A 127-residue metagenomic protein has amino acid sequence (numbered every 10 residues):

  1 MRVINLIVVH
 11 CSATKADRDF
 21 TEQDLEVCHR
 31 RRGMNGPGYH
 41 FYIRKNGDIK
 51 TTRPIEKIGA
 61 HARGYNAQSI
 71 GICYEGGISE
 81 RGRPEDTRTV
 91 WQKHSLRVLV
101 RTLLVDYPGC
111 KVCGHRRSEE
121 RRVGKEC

Functional and structural regions predicted by a protein language model:
M1-H40: Cell wall/extracellular polymer interaction/catalysis modules
M1-S12, A16, K45-I49, P54 (+2 more regions): Basic/polar, cationic surfaces and motifs that engage anionic cell-wall and phosphate/carboxylate ligands
R31-R32, H61-R63: Short Gly/Pro-enriched turn/cap motifs at secondary-structure boundaries
K57-I58: A short acidic/small-residue loop/turn micro-motif
